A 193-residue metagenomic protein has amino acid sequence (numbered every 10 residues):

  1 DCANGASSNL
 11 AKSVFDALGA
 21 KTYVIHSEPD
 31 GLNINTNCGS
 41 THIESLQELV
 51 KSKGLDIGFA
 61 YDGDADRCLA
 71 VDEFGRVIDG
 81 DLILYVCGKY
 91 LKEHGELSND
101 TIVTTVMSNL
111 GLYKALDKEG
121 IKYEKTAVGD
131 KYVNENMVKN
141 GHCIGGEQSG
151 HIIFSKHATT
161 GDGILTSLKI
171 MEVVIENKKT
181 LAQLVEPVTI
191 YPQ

Functional and structural regions predicted by a protein language model:
C2-L10, D66: Short acidic, Gly/Ser-rich segments with clustered Asp/Glu that frequently serve as metal-coordination loops in enzyme
A3, Y61-G63, G146: Active-site flanking residues adjacent to catalytic metal/cofactor-binding acidic residues
S13-V71: N-terminal small/polar loop signature for handling phosphorylated ligands or for N-terminal nucleophile
G19-H26, V77-L82, G120-V128: Short hydrophobic/aromatic-enriched beta-strand-loop microsegments
V24-H26, R76-G95, G163-E172, E176: Gly/Ser/Thr-rich active-site loops/lids in small-molecule metabolic enzymes that frequently grip phosphoryl groups
H26-D30, L82-Y85, K89, A127-Y132 (+1 more regions): Short, acidic/turn-prone active-site loops that include or flank metal/cofactor- and phosphate-binding residues
S45-T105, L110-E119: Replace "Mg2+/Mn2+-dependent" with "divalent metal-dependent
I57, H94-Q193: Phosphate-binding and adjacent anionic-ligand microenvironments
